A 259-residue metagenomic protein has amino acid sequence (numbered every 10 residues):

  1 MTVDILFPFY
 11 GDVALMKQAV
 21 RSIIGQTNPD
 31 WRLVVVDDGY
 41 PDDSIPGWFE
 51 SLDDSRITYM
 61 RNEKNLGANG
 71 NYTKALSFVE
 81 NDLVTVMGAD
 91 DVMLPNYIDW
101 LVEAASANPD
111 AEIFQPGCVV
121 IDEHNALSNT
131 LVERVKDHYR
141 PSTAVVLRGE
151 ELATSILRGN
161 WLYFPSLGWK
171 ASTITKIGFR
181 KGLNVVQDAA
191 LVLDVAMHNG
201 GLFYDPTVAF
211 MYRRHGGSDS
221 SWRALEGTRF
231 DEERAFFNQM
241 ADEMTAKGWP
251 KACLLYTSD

Functional and structural regions predicted by a protein language model:
D12-G25: Short, well-formed alpha-helical segments that are part of the catalytic scaffolds of diverse glycosyltransferases
I24-M60: Acidic donor-binding segment of Leloir-type glycosyltransferases
D43, D91-A104: Acidic donor-binding/catalytic loop of UDP-sugar-dependent glycosyltransferases, especially processive GT2
N62-V79: Glycine-rich, basic loop-to-helix element that forms the pyrophosphate-binding segment of sugar-nucleotide handling
G70-N71, D99-T173: Flexible acidic/His/Gly-enriched loops in nucleotide-sugar-dependent glycosyltransferase catalytic domains
V84: Short aromatic/hydrophobic "clamp" motif used to bind/position activated sugar donors
Y139-R229, E233: Conserved nucleotide-sugar donor-binding catalytic segment
Y256-D259: Conserved small/polar residues in nucleotide/adenosyl-binding loops
